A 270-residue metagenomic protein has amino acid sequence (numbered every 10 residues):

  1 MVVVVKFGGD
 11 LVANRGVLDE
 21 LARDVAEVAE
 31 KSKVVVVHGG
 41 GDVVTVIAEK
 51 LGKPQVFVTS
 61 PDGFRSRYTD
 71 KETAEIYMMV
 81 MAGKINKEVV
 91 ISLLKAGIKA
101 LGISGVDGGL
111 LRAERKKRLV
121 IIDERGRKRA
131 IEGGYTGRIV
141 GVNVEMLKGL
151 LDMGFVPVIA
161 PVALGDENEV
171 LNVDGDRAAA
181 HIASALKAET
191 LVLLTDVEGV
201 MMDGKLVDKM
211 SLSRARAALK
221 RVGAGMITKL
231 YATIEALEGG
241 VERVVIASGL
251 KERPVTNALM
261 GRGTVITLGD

Functional and structural regions predicted by a protein language model:
M1-R65, T69-D270: C-terminal catalytic "cap/lid" subdomain
